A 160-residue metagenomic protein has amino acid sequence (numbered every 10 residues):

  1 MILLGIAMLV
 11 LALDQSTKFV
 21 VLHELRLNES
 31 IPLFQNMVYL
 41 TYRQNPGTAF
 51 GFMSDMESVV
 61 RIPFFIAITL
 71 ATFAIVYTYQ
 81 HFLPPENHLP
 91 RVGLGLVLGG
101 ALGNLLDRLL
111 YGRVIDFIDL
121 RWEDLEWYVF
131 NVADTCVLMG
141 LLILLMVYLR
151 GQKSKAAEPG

Functional and structural regions predicted by a protein language model:
M1-G160: Alpha-helical transmembrane bundles and membrane-interface segments of multipass inner-membrane proteins
